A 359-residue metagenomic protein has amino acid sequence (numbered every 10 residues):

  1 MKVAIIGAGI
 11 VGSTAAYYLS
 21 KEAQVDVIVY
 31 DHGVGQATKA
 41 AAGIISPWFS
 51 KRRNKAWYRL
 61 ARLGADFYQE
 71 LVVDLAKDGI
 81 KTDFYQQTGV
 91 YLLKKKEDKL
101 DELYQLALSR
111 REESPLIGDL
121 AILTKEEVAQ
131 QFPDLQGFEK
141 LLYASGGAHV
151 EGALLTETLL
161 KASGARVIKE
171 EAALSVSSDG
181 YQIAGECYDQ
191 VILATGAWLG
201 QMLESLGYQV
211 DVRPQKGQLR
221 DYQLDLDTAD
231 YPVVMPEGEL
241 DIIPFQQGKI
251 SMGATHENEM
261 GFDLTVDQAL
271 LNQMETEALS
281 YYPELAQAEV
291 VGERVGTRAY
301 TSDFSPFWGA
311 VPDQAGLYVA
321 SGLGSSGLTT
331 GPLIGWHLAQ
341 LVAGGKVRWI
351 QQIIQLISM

Functional and structural regions predicted by a protein language model:
A4-I6, C187-W198, G335: Short hydrophobic core segments
T14-K21, G43-I44, D83-F84, L193-P312: Active-site substrate-recognition segment that forms the wall of the catalytic cavity or substrate channel
S20-A41: Glycine-rich FAD pyrophosphate-binding loop
I44-E127, Q131: Dinucleotide-binding Rossmann-like beta1-alpha1 core, especially the glycine-rich loop that anchors the ADP
R59-L63, K95-L100, L142-T158, T265-L270 (+1 more regions): Short beta-strand to alpha-helix junction loop
K81-K94, S109-E112, L116-L160, T255-E259 (+2 more regions): Helix-loop-beta segment of a Rossmann-like dinucleotide-binding subdomain
A148, V167-Q182: A conserved short coil-to-beta-strand element within the FAD-binding core of flavoproteins
A288-M359: C-terminal catalytic lobe of FAD-dependent flavoproteins
